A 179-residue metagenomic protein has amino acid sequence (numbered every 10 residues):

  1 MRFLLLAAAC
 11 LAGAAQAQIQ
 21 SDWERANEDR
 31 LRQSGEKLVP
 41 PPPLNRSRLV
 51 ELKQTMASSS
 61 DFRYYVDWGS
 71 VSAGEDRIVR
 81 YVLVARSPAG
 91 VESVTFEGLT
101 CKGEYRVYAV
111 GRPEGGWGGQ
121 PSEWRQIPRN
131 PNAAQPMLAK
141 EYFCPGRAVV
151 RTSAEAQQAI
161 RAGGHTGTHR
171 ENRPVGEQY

Functional and structural regions predicted by a protein language model:
M1-A7: Sec-dependent signal peptide recognition, specifically the positively charged N-region followed immediately by
L4, S47, L52-T55, G69 (+5 more regions): Surface-exposed loop/turn and secondary-structure junction residues enriched for glycine/proline
A12-A14: N-terminal signal peptide c-region/cleavage motif recognized by signal peptidases
Q18-F96: N-terminal secretory signal peptides
Q18-L49, N132-Y179: N-terminal trafficking/processing presequences and adjacent post-cleavage segments of proteins routed to secretion
A89-R151: An exposed acidic His-Trp-rich patch
